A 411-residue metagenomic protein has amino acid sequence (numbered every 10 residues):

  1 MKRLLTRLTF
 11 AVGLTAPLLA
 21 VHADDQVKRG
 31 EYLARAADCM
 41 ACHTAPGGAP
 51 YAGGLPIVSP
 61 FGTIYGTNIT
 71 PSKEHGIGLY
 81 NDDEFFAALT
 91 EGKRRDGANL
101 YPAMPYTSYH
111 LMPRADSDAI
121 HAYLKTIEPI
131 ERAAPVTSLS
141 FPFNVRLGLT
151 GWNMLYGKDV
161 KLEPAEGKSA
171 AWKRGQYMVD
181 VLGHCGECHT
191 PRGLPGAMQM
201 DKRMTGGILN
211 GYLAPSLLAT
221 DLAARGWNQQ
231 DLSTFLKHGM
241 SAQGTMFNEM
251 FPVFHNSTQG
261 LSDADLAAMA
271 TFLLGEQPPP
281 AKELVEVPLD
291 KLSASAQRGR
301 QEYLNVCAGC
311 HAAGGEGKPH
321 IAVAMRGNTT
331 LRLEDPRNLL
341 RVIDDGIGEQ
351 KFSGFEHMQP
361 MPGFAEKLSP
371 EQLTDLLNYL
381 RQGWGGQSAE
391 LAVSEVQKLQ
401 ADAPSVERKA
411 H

Functional and structural regions predicted by a protein language model:
M1-T6: N-terminal secretory signal peptides that target proteins for export/translocation
R7-P17: Bacterial N-terminal signal peptides
L18-A23: Sec/Tat signal peptide C-region and signal peptidase I cleavage site
D25, A36, T44-I64, R95-Q176 (+5 more regions): Flexible coil segments in periplasmic/lumen-exposed cytochrome c-class electron-transfer proteins
T67-S72, Y106: N-terminal post-signal-peptidase region of extra-cytosolic proteins
I77-L89, K93, G97, A119 (+1 more regions): Aromatic- and charge-enriched surface segment that lines or borders ligand/interaction sites
Q229, L236, M240, R326-D375: Extended, polar beta-sheet/loop recognition surfaces of beta-rich domains that mediate binding to diverse ligands
R298-N338, H357: C-terminal structural cap/anchor segments
